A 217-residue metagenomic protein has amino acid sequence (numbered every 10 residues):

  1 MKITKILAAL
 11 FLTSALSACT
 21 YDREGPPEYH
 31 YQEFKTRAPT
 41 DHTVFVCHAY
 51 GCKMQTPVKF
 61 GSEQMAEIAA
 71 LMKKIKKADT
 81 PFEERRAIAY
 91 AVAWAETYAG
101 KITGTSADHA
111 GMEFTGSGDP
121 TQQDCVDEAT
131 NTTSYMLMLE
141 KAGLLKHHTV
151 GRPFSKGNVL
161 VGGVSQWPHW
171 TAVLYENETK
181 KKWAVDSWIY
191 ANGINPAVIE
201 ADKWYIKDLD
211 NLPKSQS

Functional and structural regions predicted by a protein language model:
M1-S17: Sec-dependent bacterial lipoprotein signal peptides
T20-R23: Bacterial signal peptide processing site
P26-K53: Post-signal peptide N-terminal segment of mature Sec-exported envelope proteins
C47-P81, D108-G118: Acidic/histidine-rich, surface-exposed loop or edge segments in extracytoplasmic proteins
V58-A69, K181-W183, S187-I189, A201-I206: Post-signal/leader-peptide non-cytosolic segments of secretory proteins
E83-H148: Mid-length scaffold segments of soluble, non-membrane domains
L137-M138, A142-D202: Hydrophobic/aromatic-rich core segments of domains that either
I199-S217: Low-complexity, Gly/Ser/Thr/Pro-rich intrinsically disordered linker/tail segments
